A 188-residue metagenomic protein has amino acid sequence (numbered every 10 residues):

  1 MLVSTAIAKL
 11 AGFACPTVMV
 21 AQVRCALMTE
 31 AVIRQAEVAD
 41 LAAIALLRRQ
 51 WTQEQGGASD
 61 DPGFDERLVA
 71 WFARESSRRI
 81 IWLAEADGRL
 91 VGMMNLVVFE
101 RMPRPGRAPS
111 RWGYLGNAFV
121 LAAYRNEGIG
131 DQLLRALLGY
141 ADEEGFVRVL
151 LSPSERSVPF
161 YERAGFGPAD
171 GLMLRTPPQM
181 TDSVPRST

Functional and structural regions predicted by a protein language model:
V32-L46, G57: A short beta-loop-alpha structural element at the N-terminal edge of CoA-dependent acyl/N-acetyltransferase catalytic
S59-I81, N95, M102: Active-site rim helix/loop that mediates acceptor-substrate recognition in acyltransferases
L83, R89-V98, Y114, F119: Conserved beta-strand in the GNAT
V98-R104, L150-R156, E162, G167-S183: Conserved catalytic-core motifs of GNAT/GCN5-like acyltransferases
G106-A122: Conserved acetyl-CoA binding element of GNAT-fold acetyltransferases
Y124, G128-A136: Conserved acetyl-CoA pyrophosphate-binding loop and the N-cap/start of the following alpha-helix in GNAT-like
A141-P153: Conserved GNAT acetyl-CoA-binding A-motif
